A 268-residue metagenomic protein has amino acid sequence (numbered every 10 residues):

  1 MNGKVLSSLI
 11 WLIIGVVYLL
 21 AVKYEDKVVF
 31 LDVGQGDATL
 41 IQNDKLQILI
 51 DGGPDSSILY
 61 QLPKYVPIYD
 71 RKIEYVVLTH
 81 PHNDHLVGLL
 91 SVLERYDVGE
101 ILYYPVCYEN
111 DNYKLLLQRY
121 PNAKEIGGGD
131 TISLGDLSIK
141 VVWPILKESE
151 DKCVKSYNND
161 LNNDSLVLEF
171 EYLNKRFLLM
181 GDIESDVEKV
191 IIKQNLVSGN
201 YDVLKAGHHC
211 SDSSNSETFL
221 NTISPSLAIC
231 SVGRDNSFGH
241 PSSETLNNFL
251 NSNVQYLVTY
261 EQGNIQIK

Functional and structural regions predicted by a protein language model:
N2-K268: Non-globular, low-confidence helical/coil segments that flank catalytic cores
